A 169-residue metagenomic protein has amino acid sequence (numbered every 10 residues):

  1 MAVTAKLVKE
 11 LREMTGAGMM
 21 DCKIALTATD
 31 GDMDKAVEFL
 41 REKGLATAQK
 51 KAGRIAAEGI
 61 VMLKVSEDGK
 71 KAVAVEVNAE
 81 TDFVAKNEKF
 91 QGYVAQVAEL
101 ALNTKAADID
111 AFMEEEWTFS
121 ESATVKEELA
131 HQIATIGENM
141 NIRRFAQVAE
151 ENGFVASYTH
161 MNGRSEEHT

Functional and structural regions predicted by a protein language model:
A2-E167: N-terminal assembly/interaction segments in proteins that build large macromolecular machines
